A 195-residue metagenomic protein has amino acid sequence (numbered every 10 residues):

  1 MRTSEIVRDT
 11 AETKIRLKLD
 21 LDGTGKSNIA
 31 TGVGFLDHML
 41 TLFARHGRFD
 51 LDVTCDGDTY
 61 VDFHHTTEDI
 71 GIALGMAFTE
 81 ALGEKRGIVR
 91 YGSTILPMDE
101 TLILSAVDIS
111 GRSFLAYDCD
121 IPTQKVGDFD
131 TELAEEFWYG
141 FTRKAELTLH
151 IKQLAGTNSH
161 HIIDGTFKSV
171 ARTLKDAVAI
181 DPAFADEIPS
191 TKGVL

Functional and structural regions predicted by a protein language model:
M1-L195: N-terminal intrinsically disordered, cationic/polar leader segments that include organellar targeting peptides
